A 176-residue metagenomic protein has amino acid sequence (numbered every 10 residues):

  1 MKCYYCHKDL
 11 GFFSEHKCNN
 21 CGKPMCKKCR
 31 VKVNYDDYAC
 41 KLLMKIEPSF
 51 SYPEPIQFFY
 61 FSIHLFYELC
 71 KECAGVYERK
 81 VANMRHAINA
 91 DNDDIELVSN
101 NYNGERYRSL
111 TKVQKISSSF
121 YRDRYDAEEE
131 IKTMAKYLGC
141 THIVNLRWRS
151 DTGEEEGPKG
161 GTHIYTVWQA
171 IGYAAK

Functional and structural regions predicted by a protein language model:
M1-K176: Polar low-complexity intrinsically disordered regions
